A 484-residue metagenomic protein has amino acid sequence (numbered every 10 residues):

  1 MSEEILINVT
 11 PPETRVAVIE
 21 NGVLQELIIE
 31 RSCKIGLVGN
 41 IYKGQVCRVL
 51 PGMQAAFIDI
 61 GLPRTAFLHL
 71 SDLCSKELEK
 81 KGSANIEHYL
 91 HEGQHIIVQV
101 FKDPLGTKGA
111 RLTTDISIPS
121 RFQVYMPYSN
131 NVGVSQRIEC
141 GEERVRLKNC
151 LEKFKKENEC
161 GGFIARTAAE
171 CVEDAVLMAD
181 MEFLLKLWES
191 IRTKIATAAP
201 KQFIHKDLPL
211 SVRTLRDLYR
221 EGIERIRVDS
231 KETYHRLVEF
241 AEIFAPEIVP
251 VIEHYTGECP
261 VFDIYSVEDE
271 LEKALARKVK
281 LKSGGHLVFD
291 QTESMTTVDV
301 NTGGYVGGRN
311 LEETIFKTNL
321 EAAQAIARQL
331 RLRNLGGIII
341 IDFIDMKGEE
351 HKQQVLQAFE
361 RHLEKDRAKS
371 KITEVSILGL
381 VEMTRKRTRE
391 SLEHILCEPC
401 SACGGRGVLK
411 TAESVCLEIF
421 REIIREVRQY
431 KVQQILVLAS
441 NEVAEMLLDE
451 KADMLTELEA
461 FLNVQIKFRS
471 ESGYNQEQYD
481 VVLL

Functional and structural regions predicted by a protein language model:
M1-T113: Charged, low-complexity terminal tails
S2-I5, Q25-L37, K81-H88, D103-T114 (+8 more regions): Active-site phosphate-binding and catalytic loops of NTP-dependent enzymes
I29, C33-G52, G82-P104, V145-F154 (+4 more regions): Phosphate-interacting basic helix/loop segments used at nucleotide- and nucleic-acid interfaces
G52-A56, I60, R64-T65, D103-M126 (+3 more regions): Conserved glycine-centered short motifs in functionally critical loops
L70, E239-D269, K273-R277, K282-L320: Metal-dependent catalytic core segments for phosphate chemistry
S75-E77, T107, L112-S120, E142 (+1 more regions): A short alpha->loop->secondary-structure connector
E92-I96, A199-P200, V251, M295 (+1 more regions): Loop/turn-to-beta-strand initiation segments
V132-A241, P246-E268, L275, R389-L484: Charged, low-complexity intrinsically disordered tails
